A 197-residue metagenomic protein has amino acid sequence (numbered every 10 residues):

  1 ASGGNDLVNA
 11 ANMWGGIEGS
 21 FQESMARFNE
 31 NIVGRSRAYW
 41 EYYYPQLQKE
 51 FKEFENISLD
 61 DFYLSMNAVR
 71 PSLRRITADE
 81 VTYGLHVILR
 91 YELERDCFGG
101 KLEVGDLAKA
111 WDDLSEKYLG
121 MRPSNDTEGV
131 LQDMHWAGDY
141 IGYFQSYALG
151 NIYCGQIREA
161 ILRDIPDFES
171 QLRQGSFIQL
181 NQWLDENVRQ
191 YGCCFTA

Functional and structural regions predicted by a protein language model:
A1-D6, E23-R27: Active-site recognition of the HExxH zinc-binding catalytic motif
S2-N12, V33-Y44, C97-G105, R163-S170: Inter-helical turn/loop segments and adjacent helix faces that build the functional surface of alpha-helical bundle
D6-G15, A68-R74, G129-D139: Acidic/His metal-coordination segments adjacent to aromatic residues that form catalytic metal sites in metalloenzymes
M13-E55: Post-HExxH zinc-binding segment in Zn-dependent metallohydrolases
G15-G19, E23, K52, R75 (+7 more regions): Hydrophobic alpha-helical scaffolding
Q46, E50-L89, M121-P123: All-alpha helical catalytic cores of prenyl diphosphate-utilizing isoprenoid enzymes
V87, Y91-A197: C-terminal, non-catalytic "cap/extension" segments appended to globular domains
